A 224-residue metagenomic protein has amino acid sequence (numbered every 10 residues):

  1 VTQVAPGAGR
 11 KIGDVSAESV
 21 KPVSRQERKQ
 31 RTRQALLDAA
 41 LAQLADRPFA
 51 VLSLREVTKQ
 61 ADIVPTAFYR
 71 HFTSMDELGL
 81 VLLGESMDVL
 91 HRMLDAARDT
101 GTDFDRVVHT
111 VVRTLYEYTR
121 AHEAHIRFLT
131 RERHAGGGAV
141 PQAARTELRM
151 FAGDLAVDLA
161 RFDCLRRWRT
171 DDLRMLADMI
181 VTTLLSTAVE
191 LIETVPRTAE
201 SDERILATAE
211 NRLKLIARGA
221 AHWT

Functional and structural regions predicted by a protein language model:
V1-D14, R169-E193, R204-G219: Hydrophobic alpha-helical segments that form the core of small-molecule binding pockets and/or dimer interfaces
V1-R31, T224: N-terminal intrinsically disordered/low-complexity leader segments
R28-A40, V57, L82-S86, L90 (+1 more regions): Generic hydrophobic, amphipathic alpha-helix propensity
A35, Q43-E77, V81: Helix-turn-helix
D46, L82-T110, I126-R127, L155-R161: Amphipathic alpha-helical linker/stalk segments
V81, D95-A124, L173-I180, L206: Hydrophobic alpha-helical connector segments
T119-A139, A156, V189-E193: Amphipathic alpha-helical segments used for helix-helix packing
G138-C164, R174-V189, A207-N211: Amphipathic alpha-helical packing segments from all-alpha helical-bundle domains
